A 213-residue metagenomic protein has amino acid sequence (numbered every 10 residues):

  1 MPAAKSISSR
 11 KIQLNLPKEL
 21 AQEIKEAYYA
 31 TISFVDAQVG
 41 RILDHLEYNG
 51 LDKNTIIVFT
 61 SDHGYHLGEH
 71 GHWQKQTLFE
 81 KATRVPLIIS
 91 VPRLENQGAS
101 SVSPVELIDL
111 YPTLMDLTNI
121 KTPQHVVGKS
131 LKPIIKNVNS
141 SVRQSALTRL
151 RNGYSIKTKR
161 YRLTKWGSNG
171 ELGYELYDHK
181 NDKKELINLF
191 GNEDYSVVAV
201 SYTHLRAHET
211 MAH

Functional and structural regions predicted by a protein language model:
M1-P104, L117-I120, Q124-H125, K165-G170 (+1 more regions): Active-site-proximal cap/lid insertion segments
F34, Q38, D109, S201-T203: Charged catalytic carboxylate motif
K53-T55, Q97-I156, V197: Polar, surface-exposed loop/tail segments that function as active-site lids or cofactor/substrate-recognition elements
H63, K75, K81-V85, E106 (+7 more regions): Residues that flank catalytic or metal-binding motifs in active/ligand-binding sites
E80-T83, T148-G191, V197: C-terminal, low-complexity/hydrophilic appendages and adjacent surface loops of extracellular/periplasmic anionic
T203-A212: Conserved small/polar residues in nucleotide/adenosyl-binding loops
